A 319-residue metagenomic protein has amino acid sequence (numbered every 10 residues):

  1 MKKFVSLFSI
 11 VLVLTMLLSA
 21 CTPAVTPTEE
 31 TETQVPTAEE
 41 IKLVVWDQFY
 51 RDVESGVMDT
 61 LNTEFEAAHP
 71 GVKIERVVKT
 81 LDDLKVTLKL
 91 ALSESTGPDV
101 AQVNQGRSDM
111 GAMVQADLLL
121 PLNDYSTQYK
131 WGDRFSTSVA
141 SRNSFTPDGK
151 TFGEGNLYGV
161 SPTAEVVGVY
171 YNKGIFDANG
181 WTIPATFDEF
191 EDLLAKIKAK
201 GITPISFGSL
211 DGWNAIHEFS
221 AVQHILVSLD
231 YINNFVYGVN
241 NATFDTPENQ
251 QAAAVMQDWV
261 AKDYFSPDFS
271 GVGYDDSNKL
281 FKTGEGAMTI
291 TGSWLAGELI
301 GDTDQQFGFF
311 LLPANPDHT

Functional and structural regions predicted by a protein language model:
S6, C21-L118, Q128, D133-R134 (+5 more regions): Conserved N-terminal structural module of periplasmic/extracytoplasmic solute-binding proteins
Q48, L61-N62, S108-A112, H217-E218 (+2 more regions): Extracytoplasmic/periplasmic substrate-binding proteins
V78-T87, F187-D192, D268-K282: Short helix-initiation/N-cap motifs at beta->coil->alpha
K85-T96, A116, I175-F176, A195-A199 (+1 more regions): Short helices/loops that flank or line small-molecule/ion binding pockets
R107-V167, E191, E218-S220, G308: Hinge/lid segment of periplasmic solute-binding proteins
N123-S138, L226-Q251, G301-D302, A314-T319: Short, solvent-exposed loop/beta-turn-alpha elements that line the ligand-binding surface or hinge of extracytoplasmic
D192-I197, Y237-F269: Glycine-centered hinge/linker elements that transmit conformational signals in sensory and ligand-binding systems
